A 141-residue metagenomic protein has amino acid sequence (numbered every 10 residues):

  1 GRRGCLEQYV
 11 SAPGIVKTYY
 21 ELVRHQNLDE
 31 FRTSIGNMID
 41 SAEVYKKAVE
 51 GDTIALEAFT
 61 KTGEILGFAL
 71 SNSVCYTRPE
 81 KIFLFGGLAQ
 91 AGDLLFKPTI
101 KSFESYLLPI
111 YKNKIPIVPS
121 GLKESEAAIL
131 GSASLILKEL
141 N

Functional and structural regions predicted by a protein language model:
R2-N141: ATP-binding/phosphotransfer module of carbohydrate and carboxylate kinases, centering on a glycine-rich
